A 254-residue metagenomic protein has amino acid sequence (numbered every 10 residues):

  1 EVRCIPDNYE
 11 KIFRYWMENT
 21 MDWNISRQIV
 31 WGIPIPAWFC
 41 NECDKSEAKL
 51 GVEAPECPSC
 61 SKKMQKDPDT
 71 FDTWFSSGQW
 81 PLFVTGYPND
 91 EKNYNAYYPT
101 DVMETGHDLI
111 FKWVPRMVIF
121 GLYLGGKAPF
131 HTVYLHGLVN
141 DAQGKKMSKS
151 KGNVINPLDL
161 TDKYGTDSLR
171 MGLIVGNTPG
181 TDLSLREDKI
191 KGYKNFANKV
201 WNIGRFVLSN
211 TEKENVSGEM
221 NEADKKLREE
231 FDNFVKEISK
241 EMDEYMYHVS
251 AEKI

Functional and structural regions predicted by a protein language model:
E1-E212, L227-I254: Structured secondary-structure scaffolds
